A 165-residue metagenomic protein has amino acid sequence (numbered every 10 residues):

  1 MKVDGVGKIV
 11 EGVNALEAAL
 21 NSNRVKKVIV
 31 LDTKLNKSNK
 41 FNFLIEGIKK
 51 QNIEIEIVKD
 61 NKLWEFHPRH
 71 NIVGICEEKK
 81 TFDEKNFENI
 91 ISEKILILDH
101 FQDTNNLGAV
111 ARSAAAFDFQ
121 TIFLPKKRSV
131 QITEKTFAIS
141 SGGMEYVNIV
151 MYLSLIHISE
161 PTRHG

Functional and structural regions predicted by a protein language model:
M1-K85: N-terminal positively charged helical leader segments and presequences
G12, Q102-V110: Amphipathic alpha-helical repeat scaffolds
E56-V58, N148-L155: Short acidic-hydrophobic, aromatic-tinged amphipathic segments that line or gate anion-handling sites
E77-I91, K135-A138: Acidic/glycine-rich phosphate/pyrophosphate-binding loops and surrounding catalytic core that coordinate Mg2+
A109, F123-E134: Short glycine/proline-centered loop/turn elements that form peptide/ligand docking sites
T133-I149: Active-site-proximal loop->helix
I156-G165: Single conserved hydrophobic/aromatic residue that forms the stacking wall/gate of nucleotide- or nucleobase-binding
